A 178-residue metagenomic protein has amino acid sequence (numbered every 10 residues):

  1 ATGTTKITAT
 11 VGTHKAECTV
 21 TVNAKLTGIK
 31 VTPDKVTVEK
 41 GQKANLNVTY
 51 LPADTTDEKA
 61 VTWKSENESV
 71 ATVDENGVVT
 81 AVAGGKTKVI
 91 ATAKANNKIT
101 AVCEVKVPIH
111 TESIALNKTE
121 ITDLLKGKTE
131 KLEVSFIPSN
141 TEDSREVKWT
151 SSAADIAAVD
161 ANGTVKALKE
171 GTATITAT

Functional and structural regions predicted by a protein language model:
A1-T178: Extracytoplasmic soluble-region selector
